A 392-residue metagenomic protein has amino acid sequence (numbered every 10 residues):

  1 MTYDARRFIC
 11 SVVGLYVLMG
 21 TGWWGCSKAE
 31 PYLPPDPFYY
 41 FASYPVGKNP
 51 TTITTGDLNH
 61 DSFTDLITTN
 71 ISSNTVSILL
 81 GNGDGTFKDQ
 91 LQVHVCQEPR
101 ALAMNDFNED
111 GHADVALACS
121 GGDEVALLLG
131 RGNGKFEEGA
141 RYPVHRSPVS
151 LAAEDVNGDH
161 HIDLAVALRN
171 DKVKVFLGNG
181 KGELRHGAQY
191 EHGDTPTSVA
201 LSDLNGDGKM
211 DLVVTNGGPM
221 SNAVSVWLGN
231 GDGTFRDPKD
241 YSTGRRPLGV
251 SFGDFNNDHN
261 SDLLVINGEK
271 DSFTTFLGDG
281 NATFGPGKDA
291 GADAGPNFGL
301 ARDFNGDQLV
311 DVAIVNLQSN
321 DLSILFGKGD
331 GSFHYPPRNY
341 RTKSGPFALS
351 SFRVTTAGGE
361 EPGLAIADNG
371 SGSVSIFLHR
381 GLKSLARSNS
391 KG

Functional and structural regions predicted by a protein language model:
T2-V12: Bacterial N-terminal signal peptides that target proteins for export
S11-G22: Bacterial N-terminal signal peptides
C26-K48, L80-Q97, L129-R146, L177-D194 (+5 more regions): Blade-edge motifs of beta-propeller repeat domains
T51-H60, L80, R100-E109, L129 (+5 more regions): Beta-propeller blade termini
S62-T64, G111-A113, H160-I162, G208-M210 (+3 more regions): Glycine-aliphatic tripeptides that mark coil-to-beta-strand junctions in extracellular and membrane proteins
L66-T69, V115-A118, L164-A167, L212-N216 (+3 more regions): Hydrophobic beta-strand segments that make up the repeating blades of beta-propeller and related beta-repeat
S72-N74, G121-D123, N170-K172, G218-S221 (+3 more regions): Short glycine/acidic-enriched loop and turn motifs that connect beta-strands
